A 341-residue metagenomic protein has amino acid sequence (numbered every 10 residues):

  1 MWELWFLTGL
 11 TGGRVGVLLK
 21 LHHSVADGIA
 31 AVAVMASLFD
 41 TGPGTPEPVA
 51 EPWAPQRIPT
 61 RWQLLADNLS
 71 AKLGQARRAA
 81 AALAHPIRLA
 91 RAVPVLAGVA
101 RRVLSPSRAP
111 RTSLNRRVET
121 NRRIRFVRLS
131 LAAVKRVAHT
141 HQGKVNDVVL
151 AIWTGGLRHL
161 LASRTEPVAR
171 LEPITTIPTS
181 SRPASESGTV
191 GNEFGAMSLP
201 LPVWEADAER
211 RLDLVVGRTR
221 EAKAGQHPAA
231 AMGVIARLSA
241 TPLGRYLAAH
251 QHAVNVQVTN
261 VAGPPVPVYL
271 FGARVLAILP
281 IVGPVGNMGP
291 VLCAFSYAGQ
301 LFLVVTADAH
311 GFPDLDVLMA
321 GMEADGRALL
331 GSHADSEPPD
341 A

Functional and structural regions predicted by a protein language model:
M1-M288, L292-E323, R327-A341: Soluble acyl-CoA-dependent acyltransferase catalytic core bearing the H(X)4D motif
